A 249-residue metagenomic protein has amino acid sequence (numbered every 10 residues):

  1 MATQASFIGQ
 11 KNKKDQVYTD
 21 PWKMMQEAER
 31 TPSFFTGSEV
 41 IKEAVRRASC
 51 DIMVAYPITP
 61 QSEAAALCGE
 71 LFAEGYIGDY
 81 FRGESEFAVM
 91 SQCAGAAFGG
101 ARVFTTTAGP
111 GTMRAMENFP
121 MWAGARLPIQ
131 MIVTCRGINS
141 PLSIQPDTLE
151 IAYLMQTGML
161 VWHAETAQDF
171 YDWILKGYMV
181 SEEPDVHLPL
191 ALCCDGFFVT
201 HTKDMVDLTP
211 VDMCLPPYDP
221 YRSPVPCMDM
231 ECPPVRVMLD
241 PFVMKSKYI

Functional and structural regions predicted by a protein language model:
A2-S38, A48, K176-I249: Flexible, low-complexity linker and terminal segments
V17, F35-G69: N-terminal glycine-rich anion-binding loops that anchor highly charged ligand groups
A28-T31, F35, V54, G83 (+5 more regions): Hydrophobic alpha-helical scaffolding
D51, R102, L188: Short acidic/polar active-site loop segments enriched in Thr and Asp
T59-E183: Thiamine diphosphate
